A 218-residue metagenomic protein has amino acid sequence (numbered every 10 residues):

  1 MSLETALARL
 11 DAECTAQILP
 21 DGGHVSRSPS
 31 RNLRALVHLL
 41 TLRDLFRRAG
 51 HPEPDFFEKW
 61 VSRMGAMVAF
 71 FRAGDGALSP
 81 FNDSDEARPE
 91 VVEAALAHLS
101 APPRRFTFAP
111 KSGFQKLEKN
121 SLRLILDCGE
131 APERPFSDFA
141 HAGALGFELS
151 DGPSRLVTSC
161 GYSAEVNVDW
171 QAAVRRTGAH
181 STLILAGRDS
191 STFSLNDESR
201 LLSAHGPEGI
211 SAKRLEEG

Functional and structural regions predicted by a protein language model:
M1-L19: Alpha-helical cores of eukaryotic small-GTPase signaling modules
M1-L3, L7, G143, I210 (+1 more regions): Intrinsic structural disorder
L19, G23-Y162, L215: Carbohydrate-active enzyme catalytic cores, enriched for enzymes that act on polyanionic acidic polysaccharides
K111-S121, D189-G218: Extended, loop-rich substrate-binding clefts of extracytoplasmic carbohydrate-active enzymes
G143-G206: Active-site rim segments in enzyme catalytic domains, especially the processed small/beta chain of N-terminal
